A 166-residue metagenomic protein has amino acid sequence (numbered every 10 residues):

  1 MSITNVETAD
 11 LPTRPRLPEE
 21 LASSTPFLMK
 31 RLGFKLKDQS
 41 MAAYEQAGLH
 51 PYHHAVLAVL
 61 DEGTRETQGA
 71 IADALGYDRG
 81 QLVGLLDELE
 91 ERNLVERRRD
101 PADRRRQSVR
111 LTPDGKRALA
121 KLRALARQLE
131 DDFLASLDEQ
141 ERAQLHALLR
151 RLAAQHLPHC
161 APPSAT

Functional and structural regions predicted by a protein language model:
M1-A47, P163-T166: N-terminal leader segment of winged-helix/HTH proteins
T8, K37, R65, D87-R150 (+1 more regions): Charged, amphipathic alpha-helical coiled-coil/dimerization segments
S23-F27, A47-A58, G80: Short alpha-helical elements of helix-turn-helix
M29, L60-T64: Short helix-to-turn junction characteristic of helix-turn-helix DNA-binding domains, especially the helix
V59, A74, R92: Residues within the alpha-helical elements of helix-turn-helix
